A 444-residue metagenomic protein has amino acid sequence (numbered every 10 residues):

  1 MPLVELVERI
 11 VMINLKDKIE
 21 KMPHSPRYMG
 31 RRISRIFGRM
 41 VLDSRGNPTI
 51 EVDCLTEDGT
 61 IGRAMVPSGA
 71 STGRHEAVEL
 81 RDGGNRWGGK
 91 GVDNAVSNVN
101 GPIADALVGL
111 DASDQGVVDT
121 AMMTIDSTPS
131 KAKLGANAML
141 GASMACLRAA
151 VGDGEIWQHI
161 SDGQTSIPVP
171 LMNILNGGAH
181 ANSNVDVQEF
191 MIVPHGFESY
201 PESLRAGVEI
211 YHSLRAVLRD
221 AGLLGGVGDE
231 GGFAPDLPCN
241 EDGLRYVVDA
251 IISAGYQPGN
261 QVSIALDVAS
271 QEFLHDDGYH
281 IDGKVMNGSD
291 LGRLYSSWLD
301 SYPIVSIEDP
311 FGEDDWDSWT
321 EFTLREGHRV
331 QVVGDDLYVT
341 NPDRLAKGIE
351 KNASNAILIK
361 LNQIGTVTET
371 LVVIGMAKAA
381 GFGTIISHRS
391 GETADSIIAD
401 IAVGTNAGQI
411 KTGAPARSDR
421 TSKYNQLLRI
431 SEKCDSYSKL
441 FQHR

Functional and structural regions predicted by a protein language model:
I13-P48: Short, Gly/Pro- and small/polar-rich lid/capping loops
I50, S130-A150, V169-V185, D229-G232 (+2 more regions): Conserved phosphate/anionic-ligand binding catalytic regions in large, soluble enzymes, centered on
I50-E57, A64-S68, M172-P194, D249 (+4 more regions): Short beta-strand elements
P67-E155, H159-I160, L204, G232: Metal- or metallocofactor-binding catalytic centers and their adjacent structured scaffolds across diverse enzyme
T165-G228: Mobile "lid/hinge" segments at catalytic clefts and subdomain interfaces of large enzymes
E189-Y200, L224-N240, A269-D282: Active-site-proximal beta-alpha loop/turn segments in soluble metabolic enzymes
E241-R444: Catalytic core of soluble alpha/beta enzymes
